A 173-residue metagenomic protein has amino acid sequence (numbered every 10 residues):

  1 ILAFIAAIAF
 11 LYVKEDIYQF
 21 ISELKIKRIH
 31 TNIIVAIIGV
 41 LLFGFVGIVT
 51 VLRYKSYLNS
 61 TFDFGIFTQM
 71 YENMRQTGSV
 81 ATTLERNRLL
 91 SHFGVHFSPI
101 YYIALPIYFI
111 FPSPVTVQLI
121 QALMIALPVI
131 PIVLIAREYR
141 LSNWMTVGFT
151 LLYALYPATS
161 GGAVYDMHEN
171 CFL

Functional and structural regions predicted by a protein language model:
I1-I48, R137, N143: Start-transfer (signal-anchor) and selected internal transmembrane alpha helices of multi-pass inner/ER membrane
K27-I34, I107, P112-I120, S142-T146: Membrane-interface starts of transmembrane alpha-helices
G44-G65: Helix-to-loop transition at the C-terminal end of transmembrane segments
I48-V51, I66-S91, P99-I100: Extracytosolic helix-loop segments that constitute the early lumenal/periplasmic catalytic or substrate-binding loops
Q69, Y101, L105, V117 (+2 more regions): Transmembrane alpha-helix boundary and packing residues in multipass membrane permease domains and related
A81-R86, Q118-L119, G161-A163: Short, hydrophobic secondary-structure boundary micro-motifs
V115, L119-R140: Transmembrane-helix motifs of polytopic, lipid-linked glycan transferases
I120-L127, G148-L173: Multi-pass, polyprenyl lipid-linked donor-dependent membrane glycosyltransferases
